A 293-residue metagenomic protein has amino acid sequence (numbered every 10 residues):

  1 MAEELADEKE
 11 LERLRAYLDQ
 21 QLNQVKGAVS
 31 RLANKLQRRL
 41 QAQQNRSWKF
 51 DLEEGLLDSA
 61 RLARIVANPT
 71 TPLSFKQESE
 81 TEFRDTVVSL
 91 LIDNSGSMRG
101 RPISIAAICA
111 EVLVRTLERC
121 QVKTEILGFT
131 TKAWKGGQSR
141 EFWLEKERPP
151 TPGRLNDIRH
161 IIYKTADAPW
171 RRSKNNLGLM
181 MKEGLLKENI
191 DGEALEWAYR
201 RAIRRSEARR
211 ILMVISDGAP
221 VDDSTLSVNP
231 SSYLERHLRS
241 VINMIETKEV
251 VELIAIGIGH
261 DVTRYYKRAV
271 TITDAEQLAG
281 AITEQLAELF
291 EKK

Functional and structural regions predicted by a protein language model:
M1-K293: Acidic, glycine-rich A-domain
